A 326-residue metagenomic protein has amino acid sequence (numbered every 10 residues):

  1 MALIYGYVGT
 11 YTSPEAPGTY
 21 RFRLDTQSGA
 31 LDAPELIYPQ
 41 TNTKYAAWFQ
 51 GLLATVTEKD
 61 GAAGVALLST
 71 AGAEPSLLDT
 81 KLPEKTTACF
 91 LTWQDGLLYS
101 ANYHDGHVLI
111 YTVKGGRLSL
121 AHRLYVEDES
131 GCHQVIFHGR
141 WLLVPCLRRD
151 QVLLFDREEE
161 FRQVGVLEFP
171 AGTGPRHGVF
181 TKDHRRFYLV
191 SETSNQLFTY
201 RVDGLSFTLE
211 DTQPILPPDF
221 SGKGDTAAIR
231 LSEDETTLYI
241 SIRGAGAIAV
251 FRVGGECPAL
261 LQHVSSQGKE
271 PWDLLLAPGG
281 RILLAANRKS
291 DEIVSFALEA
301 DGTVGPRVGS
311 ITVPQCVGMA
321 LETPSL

Functional and structural regions predicted by a protein language model:
V8-S13, T55-K59, S100-H104, V144-L147 (+3 more regions): Conserved beta-strand positions in repeat-built beta-propeller and related beta-rich domains
E15-R21, A62-A66, H107-I110, Q151-L154 (+3 more regions): Structural motif
R23-G29, L67-A73, Y111-R117, D156-E160 (+3 more regions): Short loop/turn segments immediately following beta-strands, especially the blade-tip and inter-blade linker loops
D32-Y38, S76-L82, S119-V126, R162-E168 (+3 more regions): A short beta-strand motif characteristic of beta-propeller blades
A33-W93: Blade-loop segments of beta-propeller domains
Q40-G51, E84-G96, V126-W141, F169-H184 (+3 more regions): Beta-rich, blade/repeat-based domains predominating in secreted/periplasmic proteins but also intracellular
P75-F137: Asp-box/WD-like beta-propeller blade repeats and closely related beta-sheet repeat scaffolds
L142-N195: Loop-centered beta-sheet repeat module
